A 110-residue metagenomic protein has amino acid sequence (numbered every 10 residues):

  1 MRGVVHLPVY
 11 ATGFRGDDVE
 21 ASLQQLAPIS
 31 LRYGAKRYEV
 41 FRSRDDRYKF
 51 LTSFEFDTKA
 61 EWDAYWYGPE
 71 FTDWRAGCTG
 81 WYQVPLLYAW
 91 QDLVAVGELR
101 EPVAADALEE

Functional and structural regions predicted by a protein language model:
M1-F50, E55-T72, W81-E110: Short S/T/G/P-rich N-terminal loop/turn motif that feeds into the first structured element of a domain
